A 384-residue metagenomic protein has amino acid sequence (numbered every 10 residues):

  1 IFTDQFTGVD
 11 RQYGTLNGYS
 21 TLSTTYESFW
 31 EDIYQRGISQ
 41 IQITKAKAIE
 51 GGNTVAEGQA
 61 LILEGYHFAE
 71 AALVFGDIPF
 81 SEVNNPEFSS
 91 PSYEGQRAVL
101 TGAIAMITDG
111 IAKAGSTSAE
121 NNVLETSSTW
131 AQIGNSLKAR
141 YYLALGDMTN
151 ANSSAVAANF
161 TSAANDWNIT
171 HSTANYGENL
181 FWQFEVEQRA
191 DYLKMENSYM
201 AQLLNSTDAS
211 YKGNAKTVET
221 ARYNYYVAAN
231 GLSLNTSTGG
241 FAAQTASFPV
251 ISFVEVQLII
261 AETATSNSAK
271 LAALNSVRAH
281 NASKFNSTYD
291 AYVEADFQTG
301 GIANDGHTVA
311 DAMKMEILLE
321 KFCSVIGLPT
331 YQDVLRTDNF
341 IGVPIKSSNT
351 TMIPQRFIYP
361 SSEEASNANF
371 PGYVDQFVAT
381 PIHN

Functional and structural regions predicted by a protein language model:
I1-L16: N-terminal leader/linker segments that initiate helical-solenoid repeat arrays
T3-D4, S20-V186, K216-N384: Acidic/polar-rich alpha-helix caps and helix-coil junctions
Q12, G18, Y199-M200, A228-N230: Terminal low-complexity, poorly structured segments
Q183-Y225: C-terminal amphipathic alpha-helical segment
